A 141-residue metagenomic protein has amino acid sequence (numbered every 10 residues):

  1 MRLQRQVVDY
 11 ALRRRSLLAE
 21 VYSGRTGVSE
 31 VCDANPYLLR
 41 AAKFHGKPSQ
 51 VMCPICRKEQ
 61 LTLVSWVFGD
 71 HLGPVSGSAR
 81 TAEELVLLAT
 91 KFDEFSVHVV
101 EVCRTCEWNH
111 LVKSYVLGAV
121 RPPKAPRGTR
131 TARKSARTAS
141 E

Functional and structural regions predicted by a protein language model:
M1-P36: N-terminal alpha-helical interaction blocks
R2-V8, K113-E141: C-terminal/domain-terminus segments
V28-K43, T81-A89: Short Cys/His-rich Zn2+-coordinating modules
Y37-Q50, K91-V97: Short, flexible, mixed-charge glycine/proline-rich loop motifs that serve as phosphate/nucleic-acid-contacting
C53-C56, C103-C106: Short cysteine-rich clusters marking metal-coordination/redox-active sites
E59-L63, N109-Y115: Short, non-ligating residues that shape and space the ligands of small metal-coordination modules and catalytic
V67-S78, G118-P126: Short cysteine/histidine-rich metal-coordination sites, predominantly Zn2+-binding motifs
R80-V97, K134-A139: Short Fe-S-cluster ligation motifs
